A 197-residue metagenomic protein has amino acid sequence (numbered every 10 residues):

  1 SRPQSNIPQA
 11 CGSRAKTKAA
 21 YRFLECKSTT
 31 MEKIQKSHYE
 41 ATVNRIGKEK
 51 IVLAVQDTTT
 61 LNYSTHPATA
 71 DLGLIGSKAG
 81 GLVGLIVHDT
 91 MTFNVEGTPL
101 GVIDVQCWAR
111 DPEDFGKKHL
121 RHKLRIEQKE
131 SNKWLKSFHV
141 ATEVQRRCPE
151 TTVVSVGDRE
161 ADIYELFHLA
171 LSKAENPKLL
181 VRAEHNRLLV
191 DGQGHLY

Functional and structural regions predicted by a protein language model:
S1-Y197: Conserved, well-structured functional cores that handle cations and Mg-NTP chemistry
